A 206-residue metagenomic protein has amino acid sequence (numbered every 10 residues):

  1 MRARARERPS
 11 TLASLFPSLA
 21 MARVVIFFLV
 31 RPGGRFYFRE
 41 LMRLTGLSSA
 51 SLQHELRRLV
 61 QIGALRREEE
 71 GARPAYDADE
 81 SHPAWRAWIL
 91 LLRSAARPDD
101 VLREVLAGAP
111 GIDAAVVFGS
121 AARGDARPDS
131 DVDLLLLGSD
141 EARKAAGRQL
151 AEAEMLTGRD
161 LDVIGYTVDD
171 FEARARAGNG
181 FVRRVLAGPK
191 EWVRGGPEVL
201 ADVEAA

Functional and structural regions predicted by a protein language model:
R2-G111, R123-D129, G138-A206: Catalytic core of pol beta-like nucleotidyltransferases
A114-A122: Short helix-loop-helix/strand-helix junction enriched in hydrophobic and basic residues
F118, L137-G138: Short His-Asn-centered micro-motif
